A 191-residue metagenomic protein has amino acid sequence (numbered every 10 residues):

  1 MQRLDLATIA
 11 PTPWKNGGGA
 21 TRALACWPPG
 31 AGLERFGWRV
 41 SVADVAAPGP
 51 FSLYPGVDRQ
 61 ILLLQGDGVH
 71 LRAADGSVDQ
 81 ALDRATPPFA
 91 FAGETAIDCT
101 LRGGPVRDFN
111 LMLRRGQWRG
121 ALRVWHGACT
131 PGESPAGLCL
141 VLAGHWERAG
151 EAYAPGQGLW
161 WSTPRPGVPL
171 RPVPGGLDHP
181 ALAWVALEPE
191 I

Functional and structural regions predicted by a protein language model:
M1-A23, F36, V40, G68 (+1 more regions): Cytosolic regulatory regions built on CNB/CRP/Popeye-like sensor folds
Q2, P50-F51, S134, G156: Alpha-helical membrane-anchoring segments
D5, P13, D75-A96, H126-P131 (+1 more regions): Short acidic-glycine-tyrosine-enriched beta hairpin
K15-G49, D58, I97-C129: A short glycine-rich, His/Asp/Glu-containing loop-to-beta-strand
P28, D44, Q65, A73 (+4 more regions): Short, structured patches in soluble enzyme cores that scaffold and shape functional sites
A43-D44, P48-A92: Short, well-structured hydrophobic secondary-structure segments
V57-A74, G132-G150, G156: Glycine- and acidic-residue-biased ligand/ion/polar-headgroup-sensing regions
R84-W118, T163-I191: Ligand-binding loop in jelly-roll beta-barrel domains
